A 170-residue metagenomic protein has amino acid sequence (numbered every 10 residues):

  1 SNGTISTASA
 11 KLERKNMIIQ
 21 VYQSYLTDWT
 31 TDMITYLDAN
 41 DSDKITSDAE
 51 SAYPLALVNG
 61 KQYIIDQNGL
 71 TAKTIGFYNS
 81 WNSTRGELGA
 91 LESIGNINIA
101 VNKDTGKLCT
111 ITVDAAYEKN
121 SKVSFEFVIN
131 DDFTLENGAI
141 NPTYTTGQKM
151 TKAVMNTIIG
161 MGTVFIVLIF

Functional and structural regions predicted by a protein language model:
S1-S9: Hydrophobic secretory-pathway targeting helix
A8, I97-I99, G138-I140: Generic beta-strand hydrophobic packing signal
L12-I99: Membrane-proximal low-complexity regions enriched in glycine and acidic/polar residues
V21, T145, K149: Short, surface-exposed alpha-helical recognition segments that flank or form part of ligand/macromolecule-binding
I97-S121: Hydrophobic alpha-helical transmembrane segments
A116-T145: Extended, hydrophilic extramembrane loops/domains of integral membrane proteins
K149-F170: Hydrophobic alpha-helical transmembrane segments of small proteolipidic membrane proteins, enriched in energy-coupled
